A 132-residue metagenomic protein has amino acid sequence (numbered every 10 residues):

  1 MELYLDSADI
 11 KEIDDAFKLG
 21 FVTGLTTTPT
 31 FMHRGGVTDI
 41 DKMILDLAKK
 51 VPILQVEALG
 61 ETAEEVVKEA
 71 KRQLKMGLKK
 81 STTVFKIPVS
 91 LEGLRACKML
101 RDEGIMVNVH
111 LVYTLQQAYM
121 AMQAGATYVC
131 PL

Functional and structural regions predicted by a protein language model:
Y4-D14, L19-F21, T27-M99: Active-site beta->alpha loop and helix N-cap motifs at the rims of alpha/beta catalytic domains
T28, G104-I105: Conserved N-terminal glycine/acidic-rich loop preference
I53-E61, M106-Q116: A broadly tuned preference for mixed-charge, low-complexity surface segments
L78, I105, A126: Short phosphate-binding/catalytic loops that engage adenosine nucleotides
V84, I105-M106: A local structural motif
L91-L94, K98, N108, Y113-L132: Catalytic alpha/beta core domains of metabolic enzymes, predominantly
